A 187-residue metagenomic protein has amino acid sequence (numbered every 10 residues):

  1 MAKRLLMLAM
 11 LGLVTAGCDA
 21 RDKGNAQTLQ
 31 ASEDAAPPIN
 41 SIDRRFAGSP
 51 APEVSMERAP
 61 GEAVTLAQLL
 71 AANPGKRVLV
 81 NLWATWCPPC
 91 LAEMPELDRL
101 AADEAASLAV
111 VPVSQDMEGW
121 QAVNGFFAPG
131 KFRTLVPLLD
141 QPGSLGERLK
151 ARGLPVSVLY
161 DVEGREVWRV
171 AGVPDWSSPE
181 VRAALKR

Functional and structural regions predicted by a protein language model:
M1-E57, P179-R182, R187: N-terminal targeting signals for export/organelle localization
D43, V54-V78: A short beta-strand-turn-helix
K76-V78, L82-W86, G153, E163: Short pre-active-site segment immediately N-terminal to redox-active cysteine/selenocysteine motifs in thiol-based
L79-V80, V110, S157: Hydrophobic beta-strand anchors of alpha/beta hydrolase catalytic cores
L82-A84, V113-D116, D140-P142, A171-V173: Active-site-proximal beta-strand/loop segments in catalytic clefts of secreted hydrolases
T85-A92, V156: C-type cytochrome heme c attachment motif
L91-G130, Q141-E147: Structural microenvironment flanking redox-active thiols in thiol-disulfide oxidoreductases
G125-T134, L139-K186: Thiol/disulfide oxidoreductase modules built on the thioredoxin-like
